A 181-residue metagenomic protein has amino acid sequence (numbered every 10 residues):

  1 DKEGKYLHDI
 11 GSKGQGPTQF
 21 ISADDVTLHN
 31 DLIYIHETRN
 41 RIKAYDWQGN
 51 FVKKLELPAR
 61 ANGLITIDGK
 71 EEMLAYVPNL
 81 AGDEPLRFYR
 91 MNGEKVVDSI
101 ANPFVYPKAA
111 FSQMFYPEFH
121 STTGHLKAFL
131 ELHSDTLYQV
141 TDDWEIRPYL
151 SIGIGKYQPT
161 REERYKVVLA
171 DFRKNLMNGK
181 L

Functional and structural regions predicted by a protein language model:
D1-L181: Eukaryotic scaffold repeat domains enriched in small/polar residues
